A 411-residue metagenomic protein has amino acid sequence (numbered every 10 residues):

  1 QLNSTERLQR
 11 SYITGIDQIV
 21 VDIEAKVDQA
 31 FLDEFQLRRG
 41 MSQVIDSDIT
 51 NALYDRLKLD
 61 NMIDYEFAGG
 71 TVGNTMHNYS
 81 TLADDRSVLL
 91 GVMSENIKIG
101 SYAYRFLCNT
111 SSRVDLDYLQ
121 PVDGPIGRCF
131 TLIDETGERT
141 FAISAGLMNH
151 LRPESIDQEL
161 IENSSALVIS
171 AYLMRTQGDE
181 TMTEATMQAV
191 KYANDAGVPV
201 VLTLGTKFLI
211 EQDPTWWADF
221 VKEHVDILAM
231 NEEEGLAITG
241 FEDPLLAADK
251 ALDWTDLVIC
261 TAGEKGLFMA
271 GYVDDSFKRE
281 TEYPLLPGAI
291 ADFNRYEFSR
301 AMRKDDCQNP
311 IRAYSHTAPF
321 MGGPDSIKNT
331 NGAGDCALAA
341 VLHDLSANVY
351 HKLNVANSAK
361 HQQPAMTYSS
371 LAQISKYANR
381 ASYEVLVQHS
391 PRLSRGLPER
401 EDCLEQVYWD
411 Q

Functional and structural regions predicted by a protein language model:
Q1-S42, I63-F67, T71, R86 (+4 more regions): Ribokinase/PfkB-type carbohydrate-kinase core domain
F35-L59: Active-site gating loops and adjacent loop-to-helix segments of metal-dependent hydrolytic enzymes
A52-I63, L82-L90: Glycine-/proline-rich flexible loop or hinge segments
E66-V88, D335-A339: Active-site alpha-helical elements of protease catalytic centers
K328-N331: Short, threonine-centered small-residue motifs that mark membrane-proximal processing/anchoring sites and TM-junction
A333, A337, I374, A378: The catalytic Tyr-X3-Lys active-site helix of short-chain dehydrogenase/reductase
